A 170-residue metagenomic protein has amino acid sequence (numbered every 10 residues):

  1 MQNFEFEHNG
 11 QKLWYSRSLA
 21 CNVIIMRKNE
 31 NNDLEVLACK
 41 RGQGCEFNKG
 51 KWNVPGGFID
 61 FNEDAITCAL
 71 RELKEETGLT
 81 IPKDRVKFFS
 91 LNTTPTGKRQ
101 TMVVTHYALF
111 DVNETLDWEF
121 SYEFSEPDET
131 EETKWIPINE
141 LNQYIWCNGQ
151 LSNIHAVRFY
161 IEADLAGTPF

Functional and structural regions predicted by a protein language model:
M1-E30: Acidic, metal-coordinating catalytic segment for phosphate/diphosphate chemistry, firing primarily on the Nudix
N22, E35, E132: Conserved beta-strand and immediately adjacent loop positions that scaffold enzyme active sites
I25-R27, K40, L109-V112: Residue-level signal for short segments within beta-strands and strand-turn junctions of well-structured beta-sheet
K28-E35, E46-N48, K98-Q100, T115-L116: Short, solvent-exposed loop/turn segments that connect beta-strands within catalytic domains and beta-strand-rich
D33-E75: Conserved Nudix-box catalytic region and its N-terminal flanking loop in Nudix hydrolases and closely related
F58-R85, S90-S152: Unchanged
S152-F170: Charged phosphate-binding loop/patch that engages nucleotide di/tri-phosphates or the phosphate backbone of nucleic
